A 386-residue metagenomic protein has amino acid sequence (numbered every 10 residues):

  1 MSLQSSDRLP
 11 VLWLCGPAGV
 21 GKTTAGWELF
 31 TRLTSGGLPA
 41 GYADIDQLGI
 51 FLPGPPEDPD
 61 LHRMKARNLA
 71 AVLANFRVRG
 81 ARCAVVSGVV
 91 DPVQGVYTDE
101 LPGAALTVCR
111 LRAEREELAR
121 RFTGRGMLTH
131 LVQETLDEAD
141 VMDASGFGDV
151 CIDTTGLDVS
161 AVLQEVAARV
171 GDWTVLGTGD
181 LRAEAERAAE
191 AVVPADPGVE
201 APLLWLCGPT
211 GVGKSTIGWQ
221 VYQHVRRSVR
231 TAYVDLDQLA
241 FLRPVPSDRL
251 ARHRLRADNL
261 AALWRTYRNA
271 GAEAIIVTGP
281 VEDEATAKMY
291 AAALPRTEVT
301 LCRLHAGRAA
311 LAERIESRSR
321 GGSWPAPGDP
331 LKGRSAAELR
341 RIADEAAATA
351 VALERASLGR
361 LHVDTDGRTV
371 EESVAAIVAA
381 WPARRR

Functional and structural regions predicted by a protein language model:
L3-L9, V193-A201: Phosphate-binding P-loop
L14, L206: Hydrophobic anchor at the beta1->P-loop junction of P-loop NTPases
G19, G211: Walker A (P-loop) phosphate-binding loop of P-loop NTPases
K22, K214: Conserved lysine of the Walker
A25-A74, G218-R265: Conserved substrate/cofactor phosphate-moiety recognition/catalytic segment in nucleotide-dependent phosphotransferases
D60-A105, L255-E298, H305: Glycine-rich phosphate-binding loop used to anchor ATP phosphates in small-molecule kinases, encompassing both
S87-G88, P102-T123, I152, R296-R318 (+1 more regions): Conserved phosphate-donor/acceptor-positioning beta-strand/loop module used by diverse small-molecule
G124-P194, G321-A376, R386: Small-molecule kinase domains that catalyze NTP-dependent phosphoryl transfer to phosphate-bearing small molecules
